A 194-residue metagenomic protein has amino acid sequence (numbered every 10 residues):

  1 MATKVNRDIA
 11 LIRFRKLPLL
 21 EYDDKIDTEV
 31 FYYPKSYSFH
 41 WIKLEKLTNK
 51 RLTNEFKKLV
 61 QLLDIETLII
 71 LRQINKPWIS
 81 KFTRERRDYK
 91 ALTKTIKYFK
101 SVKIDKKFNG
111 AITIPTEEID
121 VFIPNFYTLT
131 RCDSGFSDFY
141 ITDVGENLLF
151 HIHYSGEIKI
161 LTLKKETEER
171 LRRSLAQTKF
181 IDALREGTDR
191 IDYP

Functional and structural regions predicted by a protein language model:
M1-E157, L161-P194: Structured alpha/beta or helical-core interaction and ligand-binding surfaces enriched in interleaved
